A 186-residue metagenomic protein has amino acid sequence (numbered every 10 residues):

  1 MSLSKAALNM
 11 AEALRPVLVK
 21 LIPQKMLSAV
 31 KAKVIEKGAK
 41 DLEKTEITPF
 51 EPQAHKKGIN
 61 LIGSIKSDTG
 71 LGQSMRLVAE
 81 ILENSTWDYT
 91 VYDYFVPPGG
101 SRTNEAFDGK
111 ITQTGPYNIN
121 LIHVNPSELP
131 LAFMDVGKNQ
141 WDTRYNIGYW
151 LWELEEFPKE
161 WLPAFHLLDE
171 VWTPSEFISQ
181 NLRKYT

Functional and structural regions predicted by a protein language model:
S2-V124: N-terminal pre-catalytic "stem/leader" segment of glycosyltransferase-like enzymes
E43-I47, N60-I62, D93-N181: Extended catalytic core of nucleotide-activated donor transferases of GT-like folds
L182-T186: Short, intrinsically disordered, charge-balanced linker/junction segments flanking boundaries in proteins
